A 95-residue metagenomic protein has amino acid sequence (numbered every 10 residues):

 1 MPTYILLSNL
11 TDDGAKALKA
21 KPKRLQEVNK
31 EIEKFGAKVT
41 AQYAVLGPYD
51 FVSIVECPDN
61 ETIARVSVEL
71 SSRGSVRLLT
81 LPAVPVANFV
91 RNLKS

Functional and structural regions predicted by a protein language model:
M1-S95: A compositional/biophysical signature of low hydrophobicity enriched in polar/charged and small residues
